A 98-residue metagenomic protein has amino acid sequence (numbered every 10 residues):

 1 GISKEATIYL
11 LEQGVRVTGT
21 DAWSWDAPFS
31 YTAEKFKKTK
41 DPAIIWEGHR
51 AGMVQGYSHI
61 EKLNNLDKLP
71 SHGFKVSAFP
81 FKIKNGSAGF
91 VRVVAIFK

Functional and structural regions predicted by a protein language model:
G1-K98: Active-/binding-site microenvironments in catalytic and ligand-binding cores
